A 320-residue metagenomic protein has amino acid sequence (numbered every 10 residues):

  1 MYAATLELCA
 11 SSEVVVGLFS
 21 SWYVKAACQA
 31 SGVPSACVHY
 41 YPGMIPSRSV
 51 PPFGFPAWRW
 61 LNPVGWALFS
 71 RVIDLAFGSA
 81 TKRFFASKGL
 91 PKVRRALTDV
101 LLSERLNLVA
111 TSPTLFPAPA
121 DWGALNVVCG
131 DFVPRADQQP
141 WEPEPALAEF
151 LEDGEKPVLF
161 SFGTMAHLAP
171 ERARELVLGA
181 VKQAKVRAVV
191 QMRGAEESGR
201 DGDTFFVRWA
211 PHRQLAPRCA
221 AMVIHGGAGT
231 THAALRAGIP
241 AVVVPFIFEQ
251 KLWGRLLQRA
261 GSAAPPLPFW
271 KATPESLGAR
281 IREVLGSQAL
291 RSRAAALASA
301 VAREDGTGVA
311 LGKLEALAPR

Functional and structural regions predicted by a protein language model:
M1-V64, T114-L115: Conserved nucleotide-sugar donor-interacting segment of glycosyltransferase catalytic cores, predominantly GT-B
L8, N62-T98, E104-T111, L125 (+4 more regions): Nucleotide-activated sugar donor-binding and catalytic core shared by glycosyltransferases and related lipid-linked
V15-V16, A36, L159, V189 (+1 more regions): Structural detector of well-ordered beta-strand residues that form the stable sheet scaffold of enzyme domains
G17-F19, F162, I224: Short His-Asn-centered micro-motif
S31-P34, R105, V186, I239: A short helix->loop->beta-strand "cap" motif at the edges of active sites that frequently abuts
Y41, G194, I247: Residues in the short beta-alpha loop(s) of Rossmann-like NAD(P)-binding domains
I45-P52, D137-P140, A216-R218, L252-G254 (+1 more regions): Short, charged, surface-exposed secondary-structure boundary motifs
T114-A221: Donor-nucleotide binding loops and adjacent catalytic segments primarily of GT-B fold Leloir glycosyltransferases
